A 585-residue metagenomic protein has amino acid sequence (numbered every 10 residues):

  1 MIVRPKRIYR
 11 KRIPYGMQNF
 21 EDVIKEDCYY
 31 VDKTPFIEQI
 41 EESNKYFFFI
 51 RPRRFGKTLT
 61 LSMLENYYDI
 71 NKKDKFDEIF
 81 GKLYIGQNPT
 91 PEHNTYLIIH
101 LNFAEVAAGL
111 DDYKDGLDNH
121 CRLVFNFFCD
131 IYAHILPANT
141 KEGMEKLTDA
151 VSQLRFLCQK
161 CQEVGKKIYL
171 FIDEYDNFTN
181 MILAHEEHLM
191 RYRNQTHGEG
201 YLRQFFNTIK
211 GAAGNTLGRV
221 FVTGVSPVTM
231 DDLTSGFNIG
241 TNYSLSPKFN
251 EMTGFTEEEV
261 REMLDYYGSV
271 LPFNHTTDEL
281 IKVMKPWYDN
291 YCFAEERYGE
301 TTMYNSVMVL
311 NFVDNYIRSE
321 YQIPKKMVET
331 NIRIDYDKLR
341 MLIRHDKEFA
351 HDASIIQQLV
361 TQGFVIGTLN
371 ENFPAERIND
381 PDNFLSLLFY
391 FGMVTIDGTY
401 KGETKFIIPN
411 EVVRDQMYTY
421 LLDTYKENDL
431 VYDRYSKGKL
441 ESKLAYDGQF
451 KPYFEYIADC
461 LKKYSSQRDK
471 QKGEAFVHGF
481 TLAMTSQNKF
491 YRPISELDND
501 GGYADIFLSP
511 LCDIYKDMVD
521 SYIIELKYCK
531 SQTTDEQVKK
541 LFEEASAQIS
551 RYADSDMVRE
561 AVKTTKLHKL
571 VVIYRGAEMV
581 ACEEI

Functional and structural regions predicted by a protein language model:
I8-E38: N-terminal pre-Walker A segment at the start of P-loop NTPase domains
G16, D32, D69-D130: P-loop NTPase motor core
K57: Conserved lysine of the Walker
F156-E163, R191-G218: Substrate-engagement module of ASCE P-loop NTPases
F171-D173, R203-Q204, G218-V225: Structural recognition of the conserved hydrophobic beta-strand(s) that form the central parallel beta-sheet of P-loop
T229-S235, Y243-D314: Amphipathic alpha-helical segments of the small helical/lid subdomains adjacent to P-loop NTPase cores
G240, G299, Y304-A547, R551-A553 (+1 more regions): Extended alpha-helical interface modules used as scaffolds for assembling large macromolecular complexes
M557-I585: Domain-level recognition of nuclease-like catalytic cores that cleave nucleotide substrates
